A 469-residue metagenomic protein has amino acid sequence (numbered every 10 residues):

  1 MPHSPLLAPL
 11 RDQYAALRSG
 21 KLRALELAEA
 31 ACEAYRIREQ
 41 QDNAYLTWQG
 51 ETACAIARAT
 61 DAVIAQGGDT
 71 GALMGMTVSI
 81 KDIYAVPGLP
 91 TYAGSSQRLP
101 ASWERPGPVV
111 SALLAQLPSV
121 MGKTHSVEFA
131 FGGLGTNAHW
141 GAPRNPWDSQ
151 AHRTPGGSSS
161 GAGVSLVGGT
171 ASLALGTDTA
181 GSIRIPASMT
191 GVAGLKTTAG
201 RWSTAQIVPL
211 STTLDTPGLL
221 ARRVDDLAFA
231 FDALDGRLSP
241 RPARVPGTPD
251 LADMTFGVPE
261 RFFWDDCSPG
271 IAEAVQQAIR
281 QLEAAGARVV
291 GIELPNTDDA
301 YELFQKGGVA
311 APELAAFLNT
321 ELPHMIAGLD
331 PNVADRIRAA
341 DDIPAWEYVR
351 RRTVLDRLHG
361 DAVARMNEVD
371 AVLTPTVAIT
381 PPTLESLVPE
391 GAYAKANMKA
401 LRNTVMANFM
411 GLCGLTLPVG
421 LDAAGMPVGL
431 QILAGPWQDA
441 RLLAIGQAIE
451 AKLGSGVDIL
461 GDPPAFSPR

Functional and structural regions predicted by a protein language model:
M1-A55, A65, R280, A284-A285 (+1 more regions): An N-terminal boundary/leader segment
G20, G75, K81, L234 (+1 more regions): Glycine-rich, small-residue loops and helix-cap segments that act as flexible hinges at active-site edges
K21-E29, R58-D61, P269-E293, L318-H324 (+2 more regions): Acyltransferase
I37, G75, P87-P90, T216 (+4 more regions): Gly/Ser-rich, acidic/histidine-flanked active-site/gating loops
A53, V63-H139: Acidic/His- and Gly-rich active-site-bordering loop/insert found across diverse amide/peptide-bond hydrolases
L73-A93, D250-T255, G308-V363, P375 (+1 more regions): Short helix-loop capping/hinge segments that flank enzyme active sites or metal/cofactor-binding pockets
R105-F231, N408-V419, M426-G429: Short glycine/serine-rich loop segments
A193-E273, Q277-I279, G360, K452-R469: A short helix-breaking turn/cap at a secondary-structure junction
